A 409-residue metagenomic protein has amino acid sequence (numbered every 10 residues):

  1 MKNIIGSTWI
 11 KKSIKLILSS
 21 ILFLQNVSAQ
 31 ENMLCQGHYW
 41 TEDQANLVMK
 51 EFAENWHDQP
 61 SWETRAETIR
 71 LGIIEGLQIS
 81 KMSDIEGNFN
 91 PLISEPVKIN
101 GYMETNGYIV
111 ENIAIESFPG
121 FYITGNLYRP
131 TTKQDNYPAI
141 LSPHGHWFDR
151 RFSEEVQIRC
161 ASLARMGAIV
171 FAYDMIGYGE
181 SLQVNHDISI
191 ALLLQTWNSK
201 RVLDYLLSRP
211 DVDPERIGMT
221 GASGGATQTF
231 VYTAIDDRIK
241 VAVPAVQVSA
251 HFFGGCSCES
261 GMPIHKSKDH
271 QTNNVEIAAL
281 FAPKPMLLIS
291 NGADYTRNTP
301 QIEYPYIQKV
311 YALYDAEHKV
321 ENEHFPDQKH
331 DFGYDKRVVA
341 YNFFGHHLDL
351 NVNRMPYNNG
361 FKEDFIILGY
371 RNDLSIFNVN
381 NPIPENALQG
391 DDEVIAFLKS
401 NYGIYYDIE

Functional and structural regions predicted by a protein language model:
N3, K11-S19: Sec-dependent signal peptide recognition, specifically the positively charged N-region followed immediately by
S19-V27: Hydrophobic h-region of N-terminal signal peptides that target proteins for export in Gram-negative bacteria
Q30-G120, I289-E409: Alpha/beta-hydrolase-fold serine-hydrolase catalytic core, especially in secreted/extracellular enzymes
I99-F152, R159: Glycine-rich active-site/cofactor-binding loop and its immediate structural neighborhood
Q134-S208, V248-C258: Cap/lid segment of the alpha/beta-hydrolase catalytic domain
V212-S223: Alpha/beta-hydrolase fold nucleophile elbow
G221-V231: Glycine-rich nucleophile elbow surrounding the catalytic serine of serine-hydrolase chemistry
I239-A279, K284, N291-Y304, L313-A316: Mobile cap/lid helix-loop segments that gate and shape the active-site cleft of serine hydrolases
